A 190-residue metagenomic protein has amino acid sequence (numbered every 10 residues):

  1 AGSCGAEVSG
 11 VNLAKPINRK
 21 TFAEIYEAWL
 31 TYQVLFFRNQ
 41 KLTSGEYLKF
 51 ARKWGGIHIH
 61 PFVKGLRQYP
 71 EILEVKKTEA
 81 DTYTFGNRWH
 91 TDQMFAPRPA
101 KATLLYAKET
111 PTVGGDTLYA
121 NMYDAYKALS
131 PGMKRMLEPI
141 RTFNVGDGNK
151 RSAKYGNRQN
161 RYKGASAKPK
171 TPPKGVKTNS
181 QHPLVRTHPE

Functional and structural regions predicted by a protein language model:
A1-E190: Non-heme Fe(II) oxygenase catalytic core, chiefly the N-lobe of the double-stranded beta-helix
